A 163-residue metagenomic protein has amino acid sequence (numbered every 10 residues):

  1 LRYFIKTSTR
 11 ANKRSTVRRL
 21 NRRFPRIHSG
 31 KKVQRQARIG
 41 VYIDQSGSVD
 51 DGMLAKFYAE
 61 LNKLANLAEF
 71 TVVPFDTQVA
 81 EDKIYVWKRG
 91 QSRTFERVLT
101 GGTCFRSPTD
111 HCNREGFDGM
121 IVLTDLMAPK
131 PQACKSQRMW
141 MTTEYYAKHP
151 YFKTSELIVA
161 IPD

Functional and structural regions predicted by a protein language model:
R2-G40, G52, N66: Acidic, polar low-complexity linker/tail segments
V17-L20, V49, E96-G101: Short, flexible loop segments at the rims of nucleotide/cofactor-binding pockets, characterized by
R26-G30, A59-L61, P108-D110: Generic recognition of flexible, low-complexity loop/linker segments
A37, Q45-A80, W87, T94 (+1 more regions): …and closely analogous acidic/polar surface helices at protein-protein or active-site interfaces in A-domain-like
G40-V41, I121: Conserved beta-strand elements of the Class I
A68, K135-Q137: Short glycine-/polar-rich loops that comprise or flank the Walker A/P-loop and associated switch/sensor motifs
T71, A80-P129, T142-K148, K153 (+1 more regions): Von Willebrand factor
K130-C134: Short, T/G/N/S-enriched strand-turn elements that build extracellular solenoid repeat scaffolds
